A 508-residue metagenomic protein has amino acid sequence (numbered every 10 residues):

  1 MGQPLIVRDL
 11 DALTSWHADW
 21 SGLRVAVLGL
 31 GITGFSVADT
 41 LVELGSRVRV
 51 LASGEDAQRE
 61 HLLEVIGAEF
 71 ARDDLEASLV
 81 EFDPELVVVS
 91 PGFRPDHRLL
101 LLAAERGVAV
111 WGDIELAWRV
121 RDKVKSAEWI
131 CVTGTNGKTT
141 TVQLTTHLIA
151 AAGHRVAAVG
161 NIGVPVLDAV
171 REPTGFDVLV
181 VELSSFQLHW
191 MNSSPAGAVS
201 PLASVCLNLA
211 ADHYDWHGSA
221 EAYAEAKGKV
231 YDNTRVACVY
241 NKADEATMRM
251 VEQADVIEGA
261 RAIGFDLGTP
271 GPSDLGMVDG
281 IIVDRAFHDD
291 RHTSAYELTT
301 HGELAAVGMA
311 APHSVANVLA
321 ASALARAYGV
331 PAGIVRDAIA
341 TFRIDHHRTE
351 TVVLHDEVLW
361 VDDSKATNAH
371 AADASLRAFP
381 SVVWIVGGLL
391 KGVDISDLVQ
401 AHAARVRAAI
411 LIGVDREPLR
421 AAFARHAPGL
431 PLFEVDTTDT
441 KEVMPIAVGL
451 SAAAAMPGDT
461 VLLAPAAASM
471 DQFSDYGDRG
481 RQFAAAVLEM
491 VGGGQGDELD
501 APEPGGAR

Functional and structural regions predicted by a protein language model:
M1-R119, A310, M490-G493, E503-R508: N-terminal leader/targeting and accessory segments in enzymes
R8-L10, T14-R24, S36-L44, H301-R407 (+1 more regions): Nucleotide phosphate-binding/pyrophosphate-handling subdomain across enzymes that bind or process nucleotide phosphates
I32, R94, N136-T140, V315 (+2 more regions): Residue-level detector of alpha-helix initiation sites
L41, V87, V132, N161 (+12 more regions): Residue-level signal for inorganic ion chemistry
V42, S78-F82, P91-K242, A246-E258 (+3 more regions): Phosphate-binding loop of NTP-binding sites
S46-S53, V239-K242, I385-V386, R405-D415: Short internal beta-strands
A52, D73-D74, W111-L116, A157-G160 (+5 more regions): Beta-strand->loop->alpha-helix junctions that form or flank phosphate-binding loops in nucleotide-handling enzymes
H61, L398-D459, E498-R508: C-terminal helical cap/extension that packs against the catalytic core of soluble nucleotide-cofactor enzymes
